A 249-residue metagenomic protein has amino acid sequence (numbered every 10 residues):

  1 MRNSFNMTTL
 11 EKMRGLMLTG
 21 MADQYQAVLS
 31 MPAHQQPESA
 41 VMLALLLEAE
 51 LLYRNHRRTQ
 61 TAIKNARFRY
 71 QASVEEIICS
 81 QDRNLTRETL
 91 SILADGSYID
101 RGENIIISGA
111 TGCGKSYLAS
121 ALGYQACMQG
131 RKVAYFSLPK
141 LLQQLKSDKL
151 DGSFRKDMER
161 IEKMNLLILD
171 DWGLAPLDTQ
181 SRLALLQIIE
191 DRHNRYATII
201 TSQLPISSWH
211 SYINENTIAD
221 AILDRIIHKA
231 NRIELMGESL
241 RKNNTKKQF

Functional and structural regions predicted by a protein language model:
M1-E11, N243-F249: Intrinsically disordered, low-complexity and often Lys/Arg-enriched segments
R14, L18-R69: Interdomain "pre-motor" coupling segment immediately N-terminal to P-loop NTPase/helicase cores
Y25, K132, K140-K163, W172-F249: Replace "adjacent to P-loop NTPase cores in ATP/GTP-dependent enzymes" with "adjacent to NTP-binding cores
A49, Q125-Q129, D191: Active-site catalytic microenvironments for nucleophilic, acid-base chemistry
H56-S108: Extended interfacial segments that mediate partner engagement and assembly in macromolecular machines
L85-K163: Conserved P-loop
L166: Walker B motif beta-strand of ABC-family P-loop ATPases
